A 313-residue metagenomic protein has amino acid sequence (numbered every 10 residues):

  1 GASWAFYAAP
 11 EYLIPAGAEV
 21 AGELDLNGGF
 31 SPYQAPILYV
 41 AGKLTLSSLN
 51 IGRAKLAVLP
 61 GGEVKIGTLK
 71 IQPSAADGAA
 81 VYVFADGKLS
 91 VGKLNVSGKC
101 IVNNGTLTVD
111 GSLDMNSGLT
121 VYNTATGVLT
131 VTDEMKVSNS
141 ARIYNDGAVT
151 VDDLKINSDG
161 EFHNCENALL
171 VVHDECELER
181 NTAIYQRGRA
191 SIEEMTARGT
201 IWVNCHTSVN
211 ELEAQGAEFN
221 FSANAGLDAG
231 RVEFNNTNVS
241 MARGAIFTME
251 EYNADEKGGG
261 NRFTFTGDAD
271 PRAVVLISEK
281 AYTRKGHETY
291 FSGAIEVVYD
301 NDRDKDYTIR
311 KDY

Functional and structural regions predicted by a protein language model:
G1-Y313: Extracellular beta-strand-rich, repetitive "passenger/adhesive" scaffolds that bind or process carbohydrates
